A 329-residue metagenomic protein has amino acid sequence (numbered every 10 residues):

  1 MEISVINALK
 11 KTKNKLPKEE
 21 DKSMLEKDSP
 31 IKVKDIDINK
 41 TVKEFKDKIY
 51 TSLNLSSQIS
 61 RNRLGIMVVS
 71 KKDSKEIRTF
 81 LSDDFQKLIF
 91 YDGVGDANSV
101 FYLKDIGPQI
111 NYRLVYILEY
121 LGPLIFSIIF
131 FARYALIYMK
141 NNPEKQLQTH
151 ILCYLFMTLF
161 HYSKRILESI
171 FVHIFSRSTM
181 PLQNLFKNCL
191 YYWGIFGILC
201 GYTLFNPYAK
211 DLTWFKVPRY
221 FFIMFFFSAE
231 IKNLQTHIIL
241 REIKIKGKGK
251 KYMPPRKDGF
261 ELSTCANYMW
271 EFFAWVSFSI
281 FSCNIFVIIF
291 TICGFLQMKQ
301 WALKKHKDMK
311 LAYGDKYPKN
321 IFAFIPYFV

Functional and structural regions predicted by a protein language model:
M1-I36: Eukaryote-biased recognition of intrinsically disordered, low-complexity regulatory segments
M24-V68, Q86, A97: Short amphipathic, charge-patterned alpha-helical segments
N39, K71-L103: Eukaryotic mixed-charge, acidic/polar low-complexity intrinsically disordered regions
K104-V115, I166-K187, E242-L262, L311: Helix-loop boundary elements of multi-pass alpha-helical membrane proteins
I110-S127, L147-H161, T179-F196, T213-F226 (+3 more regions): Transmembrane alpha-helices of multi-pass eukaryotic membrane proteins
F126-F130, K210-Q235, I239-V329: Hydrophobic transmembrane alpha-helices
F131-M139, L155, L159-P181, G197-Y208: Internal transmembrane alpha-helix with an interfacial aromatic "cap," most often the third helix
W193-Y208, W270-F278: Hydrophobic alpha-helical transmembrane segments in multi-pass integral membrane proteins
